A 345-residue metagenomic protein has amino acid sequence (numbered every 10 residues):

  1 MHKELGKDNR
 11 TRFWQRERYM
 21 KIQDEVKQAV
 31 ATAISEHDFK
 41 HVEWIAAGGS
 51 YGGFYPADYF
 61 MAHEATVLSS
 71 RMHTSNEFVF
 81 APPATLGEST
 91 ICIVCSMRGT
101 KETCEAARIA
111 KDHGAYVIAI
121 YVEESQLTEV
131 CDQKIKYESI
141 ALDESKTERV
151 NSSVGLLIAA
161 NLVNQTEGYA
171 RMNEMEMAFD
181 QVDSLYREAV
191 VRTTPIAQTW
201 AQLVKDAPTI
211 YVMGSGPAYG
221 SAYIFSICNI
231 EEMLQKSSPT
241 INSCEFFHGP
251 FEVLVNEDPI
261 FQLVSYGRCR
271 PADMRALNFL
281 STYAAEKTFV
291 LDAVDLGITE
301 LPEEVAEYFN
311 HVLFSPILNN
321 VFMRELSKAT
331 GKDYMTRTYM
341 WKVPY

Functional and structural regions predicted by a protein language model:
H2, D8-N9: Intrinsic-disorder-associated, low-complexity terminal segments enriched in Asp/Asn/His/Tyr and depleted of Lys/Arg
R10, A276-Y345: Phosphate-moiety recognition in structured ligand-binding domains
R10-H41, D143-E144, A160-N242, T336-Y345: Active-site phosphate/pyrophosphate-binding segments
R12, A141, S145-R149, F309 (+1 more regions): A cross-family phosphate/adenosyl-ligand binding-site feature
E36-E88, V204-G249: Anionic-ligand anchoring segments at beta-strand to alpha-helix junctions in alpha/beta enzyme folds, i.e., glycine
H41-M172, A178, L263-L291: Glycine-rich phosphate-binding loops that contact phosphosugars or nucleotide phosphates
E124-I135, P250-V253, G297-A306: Glycine-rich, charge-decorated loop segments at or immediately adjacent to ligand/cofactor-binding or catalytic sites
G220-T288: Internal helical hairpin/lid segments
